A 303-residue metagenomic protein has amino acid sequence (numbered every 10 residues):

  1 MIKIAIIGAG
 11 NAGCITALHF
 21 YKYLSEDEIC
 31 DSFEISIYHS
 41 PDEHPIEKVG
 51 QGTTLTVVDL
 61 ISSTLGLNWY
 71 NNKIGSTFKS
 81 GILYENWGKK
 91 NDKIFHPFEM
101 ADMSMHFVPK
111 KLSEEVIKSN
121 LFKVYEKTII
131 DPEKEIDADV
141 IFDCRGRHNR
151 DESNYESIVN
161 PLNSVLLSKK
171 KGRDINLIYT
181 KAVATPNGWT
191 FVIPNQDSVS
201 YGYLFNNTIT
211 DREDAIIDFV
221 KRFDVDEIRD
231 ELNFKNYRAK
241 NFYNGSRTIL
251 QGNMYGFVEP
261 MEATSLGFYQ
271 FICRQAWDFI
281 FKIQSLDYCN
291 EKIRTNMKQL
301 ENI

Functional and structural regions predicted by a protein language model:
M1-A12: Beta1/beta-strand and adjacent pyrophosphate-binding region of the FAD-binding site in flavoprotein oxidoreductases
Y21-V49: Glycine-rich FAD pyrophosphate-binding loop
P41-D92: N-terminal FAD cofactor-binding segment of flavoenzymes
N91-K110, N195-N206: Helix-loop-beta segment of a Rossmann-like dinucleotide-binding subdomain
E115-F223: Predominantly flavin-linked oxidoreductase catalytic cores and closely associated redox partners
N244-M261: Short FAD-binding loop at a beta-strand-to-alpha-helix junction that anchors the flavin cofactor in diverse
F257-W277: A conserved FAD-binding loop/helix module that cradles the flavin
W277-I303: Active-site-proximal substrate-binding core of FAD-dependent oxidoreductases
